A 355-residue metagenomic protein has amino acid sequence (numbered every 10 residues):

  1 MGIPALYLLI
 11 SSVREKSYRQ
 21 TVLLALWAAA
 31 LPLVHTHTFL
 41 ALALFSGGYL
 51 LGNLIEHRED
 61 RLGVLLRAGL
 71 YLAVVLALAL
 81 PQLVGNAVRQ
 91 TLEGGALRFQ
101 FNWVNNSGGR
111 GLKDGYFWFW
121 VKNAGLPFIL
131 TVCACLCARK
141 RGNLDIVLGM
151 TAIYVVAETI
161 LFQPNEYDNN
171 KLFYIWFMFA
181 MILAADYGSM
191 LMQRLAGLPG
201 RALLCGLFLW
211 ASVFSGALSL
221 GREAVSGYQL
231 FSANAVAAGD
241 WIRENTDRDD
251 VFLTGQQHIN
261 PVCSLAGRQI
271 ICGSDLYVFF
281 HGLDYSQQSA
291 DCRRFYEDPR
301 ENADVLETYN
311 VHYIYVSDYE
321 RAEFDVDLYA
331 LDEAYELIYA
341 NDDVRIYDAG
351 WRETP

Functional and structural regions predicted by a protein language model:
G2-S12, S46, N123-L144, M190: Hydrophobic, aromatic-rich transmembrane alpha-helices and their immediate juxtamembrane boundary segments
L8, T21-H35, G47: Membrane-interface alpha helices of multi-pass inner-membrane proteins
S12-Q20, E56-G69, T131-T151, R194-A202: Membrane-interface helix-loop-helix junctions at transmembrane boundaries of multi-pass membrane enzymes, predominantly
L40-A73: Perimembrane helix-loop-helix junctions
L40-F45, N165-Q193: Hydrophobic/aromatic-rich transmembrane helices and adjacent perimembrane loops
R58, L62, A196-P355: Extracytoplasmic
A68-R98, I129-R139: Membrane-lumen/periplasm interface segments of specific transmembrane helices in polyprenyl phosphate-linked
G85-A124, T151-F179, L230-F231: Membrane-helix boundary/interfacial segments in multi-pass membrane proteins
